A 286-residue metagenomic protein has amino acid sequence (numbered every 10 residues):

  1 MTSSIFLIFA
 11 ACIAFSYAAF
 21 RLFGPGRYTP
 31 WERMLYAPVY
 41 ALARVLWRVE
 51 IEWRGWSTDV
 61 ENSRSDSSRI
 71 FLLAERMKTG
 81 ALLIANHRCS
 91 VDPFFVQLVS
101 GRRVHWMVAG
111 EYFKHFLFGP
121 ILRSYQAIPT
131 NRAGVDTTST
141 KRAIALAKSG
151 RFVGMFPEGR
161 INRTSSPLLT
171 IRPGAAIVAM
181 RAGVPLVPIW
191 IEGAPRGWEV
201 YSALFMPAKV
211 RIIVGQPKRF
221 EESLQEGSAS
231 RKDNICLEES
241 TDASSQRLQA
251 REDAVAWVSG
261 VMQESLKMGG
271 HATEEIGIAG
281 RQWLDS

Functional and structural regions predicted by a protein language model:
M1-P25: Terminal signal-anchor or tail-anchor transmembrane helices that tether membrane-associated enzymes to cellular
A10, T138-S286: Non-catalytic C-terminal accessory region of glycerolipid acyltransferases and related lyso-lipid remodeling enzymes
F23-G80, P120: N-terminal signal-anchor transmembrane helix
P25-G26, H105-W106, T130, I161-S165: Short, contiguous strand/loop micro-motifs
Y40, F94, A176: Active-site phosphate/pyrophosphate- and oxyanion-stabilizing loops and adjacent acidic/basic residues in soluble
L42-R48, L82-A85, P129-A133, T164-S166: Short, flexible loop segments at the rims of nucleotide/cofactor-binding pockets, characterized by
R44, V99, L122, L146 (+1 more regions): A generic structural signal for well-ordered alpha-helical segments
S65, F71-G134: Catalytic core of membrane glycerolipid acyltransferases/transacylases, capturing the structured, soluble-facing
